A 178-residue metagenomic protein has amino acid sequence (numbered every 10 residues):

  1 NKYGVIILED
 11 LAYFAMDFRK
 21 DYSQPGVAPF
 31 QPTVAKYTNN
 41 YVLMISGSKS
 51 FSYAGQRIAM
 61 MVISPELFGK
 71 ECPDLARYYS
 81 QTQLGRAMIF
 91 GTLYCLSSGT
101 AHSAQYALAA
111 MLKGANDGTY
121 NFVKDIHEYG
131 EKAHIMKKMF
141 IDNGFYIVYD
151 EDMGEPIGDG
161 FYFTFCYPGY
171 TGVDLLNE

Functional and structural regions predicted by a protein language model:
N1-E178: PLP-dependent class I/II
